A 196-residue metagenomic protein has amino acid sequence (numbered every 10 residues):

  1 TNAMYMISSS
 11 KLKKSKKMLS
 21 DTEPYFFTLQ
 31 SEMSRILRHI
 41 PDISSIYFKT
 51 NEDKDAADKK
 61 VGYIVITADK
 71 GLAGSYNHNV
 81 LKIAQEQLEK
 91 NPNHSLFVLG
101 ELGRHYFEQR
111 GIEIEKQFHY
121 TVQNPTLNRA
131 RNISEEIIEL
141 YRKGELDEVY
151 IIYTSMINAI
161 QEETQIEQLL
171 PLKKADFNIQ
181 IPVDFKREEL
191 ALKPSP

Functional and structural regions predicted by a protein language model:
T1-P196: C-terminal beta-strand-loop-alpha-helix "lid" module of Rossmann-like NAD(P)-dependent dehydrogenases
